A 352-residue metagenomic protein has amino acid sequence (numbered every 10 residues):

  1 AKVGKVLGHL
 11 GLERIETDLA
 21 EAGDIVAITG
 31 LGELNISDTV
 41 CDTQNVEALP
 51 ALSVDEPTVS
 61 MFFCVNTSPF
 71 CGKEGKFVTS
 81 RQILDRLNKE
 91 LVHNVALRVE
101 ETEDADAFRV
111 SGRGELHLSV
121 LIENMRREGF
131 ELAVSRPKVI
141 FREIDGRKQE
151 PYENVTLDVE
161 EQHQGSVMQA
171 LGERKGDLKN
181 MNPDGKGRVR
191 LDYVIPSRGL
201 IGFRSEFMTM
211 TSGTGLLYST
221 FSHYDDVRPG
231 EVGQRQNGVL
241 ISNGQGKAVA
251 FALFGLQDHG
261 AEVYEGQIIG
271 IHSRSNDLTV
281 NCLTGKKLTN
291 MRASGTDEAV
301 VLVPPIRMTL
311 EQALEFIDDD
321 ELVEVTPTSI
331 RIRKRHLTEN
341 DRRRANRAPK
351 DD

Functional and structural regions predicted by a protein language model:
A1-G8, D18-E21, D38-D42, M61 (+11 more regions): Solvent-exposed alpha-helical segments within well-ordered globular domains of core cellular machineries
A1-H9, T17-E21, A48-N66, N94-D106 (+5 more regions): Interdomain boundary/hinge elements
A1-M61, C71-K73, N237, G244-T289 (+2 more regions): Conserved nucleotide-binding/hydrolysis modules and their immediate coupling elements across P-loop/ASCE NTPase motors
K5-L7, G30, D42-Q44, F63-T67 (+13 more regions): Flexible glycine-/small-residue-rich
S68-V92, V303: A short, contiguous, amphipathic alpha-helix enriched in charged residues
T102-H117: Short glycine/threonine-rich beta-strand-turn micro-motifs
E150-G230, Q234-A248, D258-A261, Q267 (+3 more regions): Charged, surface-exposed alpha-helical interface/stalk elements
D297-R307, V325-P327, R333-R335, R343-N346: Peripheral, non-AAA+ core regions of ATP-driven protein-machinery
